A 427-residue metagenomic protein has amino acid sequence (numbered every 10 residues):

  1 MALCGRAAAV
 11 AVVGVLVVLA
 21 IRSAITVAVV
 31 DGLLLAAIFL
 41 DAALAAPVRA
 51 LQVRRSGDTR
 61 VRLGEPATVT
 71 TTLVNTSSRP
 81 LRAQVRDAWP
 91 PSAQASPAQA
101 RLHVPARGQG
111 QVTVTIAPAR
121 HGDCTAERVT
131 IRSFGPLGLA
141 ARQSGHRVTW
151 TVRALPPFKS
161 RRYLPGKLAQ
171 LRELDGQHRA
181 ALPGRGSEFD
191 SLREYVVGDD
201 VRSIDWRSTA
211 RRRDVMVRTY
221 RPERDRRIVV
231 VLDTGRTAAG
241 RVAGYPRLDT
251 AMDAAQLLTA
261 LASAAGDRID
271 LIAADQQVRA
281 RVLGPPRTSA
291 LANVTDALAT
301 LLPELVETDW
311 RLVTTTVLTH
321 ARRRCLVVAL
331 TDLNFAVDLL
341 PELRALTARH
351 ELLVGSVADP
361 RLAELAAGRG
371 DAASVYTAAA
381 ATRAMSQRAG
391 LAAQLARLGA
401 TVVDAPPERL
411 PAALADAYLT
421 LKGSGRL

Functional and structural regions predicted by a protein language model:
M1-G5, P157, P246-T250, R287 (+2 more regions): Secondary-structure junction/capping motif
M1-R54: Extracellular/lumenal glycan-associated context and N-glycosylation machinery
C4, A24, P90-P91, P157 (+1 more regions): Short, structured coil/loop segments at alpha-helix boundaries
L33-S289, R324-L330, F335-V337, E342-A345: An amphipathic, basic-hydrophobic helix/alpha-beta surface used to engage anionic, phosphate-rich ligands or surfaces
M252-D253, S263-L427: Acidic, glycine-rich A-domain
